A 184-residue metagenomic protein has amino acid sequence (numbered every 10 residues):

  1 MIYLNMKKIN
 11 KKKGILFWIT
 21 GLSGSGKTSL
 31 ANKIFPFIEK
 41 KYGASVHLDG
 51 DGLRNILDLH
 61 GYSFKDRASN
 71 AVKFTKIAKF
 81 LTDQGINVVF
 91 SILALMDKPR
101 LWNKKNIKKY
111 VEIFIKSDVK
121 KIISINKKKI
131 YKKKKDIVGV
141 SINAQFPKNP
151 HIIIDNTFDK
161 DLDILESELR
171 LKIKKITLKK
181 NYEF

Functional and structural regions predicted by a protein language model:
M1-L16: Extreme N-terminal, non-catalytic leader segments that precede Walker-type/kinase nucleotide-binding cores
I19: Hydrophobic anchor at the beta1->P-loop junction of P-loop NTPases
S23: The conserved Walker
K27: Conserved lysine of the Walker
A31-K76, D83: Conserved substrate/cofactor phosphate-moiety recognition/catalytic segment in nucleotide-dependent phosphotransferases
S45-H47, Y110-F114, H151-I153: Conserved beta-strand scaffold positions in the cores of enzyme catalytic domains, especially in NTP/NDP-utilizing
I56, K65-V111, I115, K120 (+1 more regions): Glycine-rich phosphate-binding loop used to anchor ATP phosphates in small-molecule kinases, encompassing both
K116, S124-F184: Small-molecule kinase domains that catalyze NTP-dependent phosphoryl transfer to phosphate-bearing small molecules
